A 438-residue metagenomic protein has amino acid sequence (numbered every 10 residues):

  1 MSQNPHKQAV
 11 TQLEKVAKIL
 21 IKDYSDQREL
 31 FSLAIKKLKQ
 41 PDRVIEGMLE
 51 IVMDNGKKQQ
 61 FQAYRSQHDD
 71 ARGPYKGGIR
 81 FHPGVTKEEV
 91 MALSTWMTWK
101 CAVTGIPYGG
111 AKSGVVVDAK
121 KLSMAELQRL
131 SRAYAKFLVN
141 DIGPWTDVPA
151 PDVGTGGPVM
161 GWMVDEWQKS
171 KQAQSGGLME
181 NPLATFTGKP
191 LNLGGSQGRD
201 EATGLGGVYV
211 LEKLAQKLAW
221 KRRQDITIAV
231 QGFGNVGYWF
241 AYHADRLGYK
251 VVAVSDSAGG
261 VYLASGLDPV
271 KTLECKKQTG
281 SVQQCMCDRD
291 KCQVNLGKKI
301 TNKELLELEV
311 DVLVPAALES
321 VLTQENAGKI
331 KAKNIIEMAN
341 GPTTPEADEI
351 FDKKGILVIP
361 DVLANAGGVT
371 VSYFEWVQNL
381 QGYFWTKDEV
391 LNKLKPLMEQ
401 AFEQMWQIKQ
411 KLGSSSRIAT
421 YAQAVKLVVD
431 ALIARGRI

Functional and structural regions predicted by a protein language model:
Q3, R28, L214-A215, A316 (+1 more regions): Adenosine-phosphate binding glycine-rich loop
Q3-M48: Short, Gly/Pro- and small/polar-rich lid/capping loops
Y24-I35, G105, G143-P151, E180-P182 (+3 more regions): Flexible, glycine/charged-enriched surface loops at secondary-structure junctions
R43-A119: Glycine-rich, N-terminal phosphate-binding loop and its surrounding beta-alpha-beta segment
H82, A102-Q224: Glycine/serine-rich phosphate-binding loop and adjoining beta1-alpha1 elements at the start of nucleotide-handling
P190-E307: Glycine-rich phosphate/diphosphate-binding loop of Rossmann-like nucleotide-binding domains
I300-V312, L318-I336: Rossmann-fold NAD(P) dinucleotide-binding segment
